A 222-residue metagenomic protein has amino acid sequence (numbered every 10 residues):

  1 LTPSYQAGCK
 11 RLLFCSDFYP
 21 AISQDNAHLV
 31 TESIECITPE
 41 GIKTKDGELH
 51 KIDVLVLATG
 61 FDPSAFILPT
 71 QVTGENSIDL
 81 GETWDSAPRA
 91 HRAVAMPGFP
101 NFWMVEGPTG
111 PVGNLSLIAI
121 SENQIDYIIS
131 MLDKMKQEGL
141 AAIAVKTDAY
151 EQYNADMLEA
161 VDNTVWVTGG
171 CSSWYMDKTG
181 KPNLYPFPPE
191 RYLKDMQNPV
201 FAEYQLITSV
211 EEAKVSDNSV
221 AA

Functional and structural regions predicted by a protein language model:
L1-A222: N-terminal FAD-binding dinucleotide-binding subdomain shared by FAD-dependent oxidases/monooxygenases
